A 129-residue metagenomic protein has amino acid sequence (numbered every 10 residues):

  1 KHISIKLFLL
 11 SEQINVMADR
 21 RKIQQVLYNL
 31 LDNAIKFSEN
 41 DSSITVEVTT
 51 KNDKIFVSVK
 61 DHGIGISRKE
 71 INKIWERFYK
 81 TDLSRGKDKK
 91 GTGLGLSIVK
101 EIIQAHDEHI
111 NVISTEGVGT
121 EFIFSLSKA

Functional and structural regions predicted by a protein language model:
S4-I14: Conserved catalytic submotifs in the C-terminal HATPase_c
I23-Q24, I55: A residue-level detector for a conserved hydrophobic packing site within the catalytic ATP-binding domain
A34-I35: Short helix-loop "hinge" at the ATP-lid/N-box region of the Bergerat-fold HATPase_c
D41-D53: Short beta-strand/loop element within the Bergerat-fold HATPase_c
D61: Acidic ATP/Mg2+-coordinating residue in the GHKL
I66-K80: Short conserved segment of the HATPase_c
D107-E108: Conserved glycine-rich
